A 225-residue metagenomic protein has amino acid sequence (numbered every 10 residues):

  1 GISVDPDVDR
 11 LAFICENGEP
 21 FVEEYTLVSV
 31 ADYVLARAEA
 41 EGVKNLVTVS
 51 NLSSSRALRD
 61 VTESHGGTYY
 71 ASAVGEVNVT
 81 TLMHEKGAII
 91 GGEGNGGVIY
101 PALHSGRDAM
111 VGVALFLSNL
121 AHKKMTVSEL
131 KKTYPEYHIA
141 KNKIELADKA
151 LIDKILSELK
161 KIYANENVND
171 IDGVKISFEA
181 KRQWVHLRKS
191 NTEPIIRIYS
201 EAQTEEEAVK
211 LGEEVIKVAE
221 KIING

Functional and structural regions predicted by a protein language model:
G1-I2, T48: Receiver (REC) domain switch-region micro-motif
S3, P20, S200: Conserved SAM-binding loop
D5-D9, N95-G97: Short glycine-rich anion-binding loops that position phosphate/pyrophosphate groups of nucleotides and phosphorylated
D9-V28, L58-R59: Short Gly/Thr/Asp-enriched flexible loops that form oxyanion-binding sites at enzyme active sites
N17, R37-G225: Phosphate-binding and adjacent anionic-ligand microenvironments
L27, A31, V113: Motif I (Walker A/P-loop) of helicase-class P-loop NTPases
